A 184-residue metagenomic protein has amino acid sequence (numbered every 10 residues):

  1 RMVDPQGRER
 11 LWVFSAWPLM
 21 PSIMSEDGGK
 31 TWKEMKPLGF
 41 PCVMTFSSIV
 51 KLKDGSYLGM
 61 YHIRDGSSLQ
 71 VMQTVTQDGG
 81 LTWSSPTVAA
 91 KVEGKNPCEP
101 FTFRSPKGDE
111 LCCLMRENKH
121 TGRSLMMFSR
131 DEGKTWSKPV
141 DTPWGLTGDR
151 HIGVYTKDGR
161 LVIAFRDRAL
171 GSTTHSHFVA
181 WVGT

Functional and structural regions predicted by a protein language model:
R1-T184: Asp-box/BNR beta-propeller blade signature and adjacent active/binding-site loops in extracellular glycan-interacting
